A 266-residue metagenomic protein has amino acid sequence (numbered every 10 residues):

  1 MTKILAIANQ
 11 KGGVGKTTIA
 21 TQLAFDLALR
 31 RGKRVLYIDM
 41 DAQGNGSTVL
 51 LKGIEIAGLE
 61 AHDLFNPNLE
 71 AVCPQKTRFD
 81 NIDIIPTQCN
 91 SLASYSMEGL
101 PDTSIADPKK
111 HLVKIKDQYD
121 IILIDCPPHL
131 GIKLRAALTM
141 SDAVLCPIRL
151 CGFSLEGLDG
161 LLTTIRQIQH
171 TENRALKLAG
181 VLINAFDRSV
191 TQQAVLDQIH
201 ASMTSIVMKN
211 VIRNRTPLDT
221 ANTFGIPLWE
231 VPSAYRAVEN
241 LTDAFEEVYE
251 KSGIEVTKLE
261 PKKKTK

Functional and structural regions predicted by a protein language model:
M1-K266: P-loop NTP-binding core
